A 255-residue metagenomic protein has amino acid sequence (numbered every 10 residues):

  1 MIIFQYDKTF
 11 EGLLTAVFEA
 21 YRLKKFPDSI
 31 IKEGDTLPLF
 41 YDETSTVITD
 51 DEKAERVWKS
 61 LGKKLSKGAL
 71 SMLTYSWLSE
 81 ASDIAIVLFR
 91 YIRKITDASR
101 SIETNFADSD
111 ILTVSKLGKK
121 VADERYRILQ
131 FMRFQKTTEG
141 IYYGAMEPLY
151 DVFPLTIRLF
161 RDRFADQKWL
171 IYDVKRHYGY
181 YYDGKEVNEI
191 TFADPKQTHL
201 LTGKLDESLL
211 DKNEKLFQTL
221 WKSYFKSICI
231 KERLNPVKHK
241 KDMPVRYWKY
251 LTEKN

Functional and structural regions predicted by a protein language model:
M1-D51: N-terminal ordered "arm"
I3-E11, E43, V47, T104-A107 (+2 more regions): Short, charged/polar micro-motifs that form catalytic or ligand-binding hotspots
G12-L23, F89-K94, R158-D162, T219-K226: Short, hydrophobic/amphipathic alpha-helical patches that form generic packing surfaces within helical domains
P27, K67, D123, R127 (+3 more regions): Intrinsically disordered or highly flexible coil/loop and linker segments, enriched in small and charged/polar residues
I31-L129: Charged, alpha-helical interface segments at or near domain boundaries
I48-K53, V187-L200: Acidic, Ser/Thr-rich peripheral helices and adjacent loops at domain boundaries
S101-P195: Internal, well-folded beta-alpha domain core
K168, Y180, H199-N255: Long, compositionally biased intrinsically disordered terminal regions
